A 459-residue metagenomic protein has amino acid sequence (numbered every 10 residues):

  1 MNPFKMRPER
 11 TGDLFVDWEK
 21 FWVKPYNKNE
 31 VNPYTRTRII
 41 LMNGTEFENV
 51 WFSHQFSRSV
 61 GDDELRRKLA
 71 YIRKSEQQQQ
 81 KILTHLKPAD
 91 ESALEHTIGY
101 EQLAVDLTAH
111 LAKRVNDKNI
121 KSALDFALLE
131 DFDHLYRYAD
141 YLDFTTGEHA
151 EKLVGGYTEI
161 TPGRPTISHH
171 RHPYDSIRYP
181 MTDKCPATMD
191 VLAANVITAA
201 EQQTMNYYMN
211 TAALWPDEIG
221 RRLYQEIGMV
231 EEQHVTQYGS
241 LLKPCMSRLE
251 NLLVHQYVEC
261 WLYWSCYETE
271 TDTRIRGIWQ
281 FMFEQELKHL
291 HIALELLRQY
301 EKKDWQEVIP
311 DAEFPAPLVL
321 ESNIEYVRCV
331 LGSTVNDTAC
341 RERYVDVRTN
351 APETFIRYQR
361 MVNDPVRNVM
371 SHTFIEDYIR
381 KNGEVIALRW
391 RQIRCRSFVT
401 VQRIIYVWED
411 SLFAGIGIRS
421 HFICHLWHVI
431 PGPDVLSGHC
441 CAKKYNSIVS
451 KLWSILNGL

Functional and structural regions predicted by a protein language model:
M1-G417: Non-heme di-metal
C424, C440-C441: Cysteine-centered motifs
I455-G458: Short, intrinsically disordered C-terminal tails of secreted or membrane-associated proteins
